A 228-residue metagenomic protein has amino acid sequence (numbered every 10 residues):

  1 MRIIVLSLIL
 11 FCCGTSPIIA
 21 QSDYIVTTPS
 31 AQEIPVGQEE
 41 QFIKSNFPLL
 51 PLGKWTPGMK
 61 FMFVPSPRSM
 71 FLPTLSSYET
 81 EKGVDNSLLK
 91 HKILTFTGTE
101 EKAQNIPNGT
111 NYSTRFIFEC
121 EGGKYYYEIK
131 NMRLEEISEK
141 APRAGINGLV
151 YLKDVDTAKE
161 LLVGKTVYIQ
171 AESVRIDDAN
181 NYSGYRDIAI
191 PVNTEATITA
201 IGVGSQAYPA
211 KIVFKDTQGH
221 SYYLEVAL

Functional and structural regions predicted by a protein language model:
M1-V26: Bacterial Sec-dependent N-terminal signal peptides
S22-K102, T157-T199: Beta-loop motif signature
L88, T110-S113: Short coil-to-beta strand junction motifs in C2/discoidin
I93, R115, E195, K211-V213: Beta-strand secondary-structure signal
A103-N111, Q206-K211: Short, solvent-exposed secondary-structure boundary/capping segments
Y112-D156, Q206, F214-L228: Boundary regions of SH3-family modules and the immediately adjacent low-complexity/disordered segments in eukaryotic
G202: Conserved "HGTGT" condensation-loop signature of ketosynthase/thiolase-family condensing enzymes that catalyze
